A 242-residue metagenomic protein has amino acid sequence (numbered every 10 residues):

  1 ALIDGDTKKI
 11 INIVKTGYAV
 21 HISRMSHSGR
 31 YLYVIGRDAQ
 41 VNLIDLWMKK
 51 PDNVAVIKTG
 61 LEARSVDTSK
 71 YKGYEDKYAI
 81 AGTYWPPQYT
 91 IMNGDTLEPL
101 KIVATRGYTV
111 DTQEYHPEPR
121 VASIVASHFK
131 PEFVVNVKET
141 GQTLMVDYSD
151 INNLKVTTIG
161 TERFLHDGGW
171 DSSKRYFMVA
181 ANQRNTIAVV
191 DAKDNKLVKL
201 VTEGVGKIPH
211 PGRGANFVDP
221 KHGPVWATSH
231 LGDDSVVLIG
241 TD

Functional and structural regions predicted by a protein language model:
A1-D242: Predominantly soluble domains enriched in secretory-pathway, periplasmic, or organellar proteins
